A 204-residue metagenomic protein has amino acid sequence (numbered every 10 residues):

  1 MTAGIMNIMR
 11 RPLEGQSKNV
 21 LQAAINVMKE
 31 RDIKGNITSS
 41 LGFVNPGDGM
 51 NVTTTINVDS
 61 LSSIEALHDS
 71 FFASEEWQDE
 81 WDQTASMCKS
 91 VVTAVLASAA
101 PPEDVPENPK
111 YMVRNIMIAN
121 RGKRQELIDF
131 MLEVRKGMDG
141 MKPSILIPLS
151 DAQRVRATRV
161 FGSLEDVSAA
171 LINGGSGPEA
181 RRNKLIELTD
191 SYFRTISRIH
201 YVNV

Functional and structural regions predicted by a protein language model:
M1-V204: Short S/T/G/P-rich N-terminal loop/turn motif that feeds into the first structured element of a domain
